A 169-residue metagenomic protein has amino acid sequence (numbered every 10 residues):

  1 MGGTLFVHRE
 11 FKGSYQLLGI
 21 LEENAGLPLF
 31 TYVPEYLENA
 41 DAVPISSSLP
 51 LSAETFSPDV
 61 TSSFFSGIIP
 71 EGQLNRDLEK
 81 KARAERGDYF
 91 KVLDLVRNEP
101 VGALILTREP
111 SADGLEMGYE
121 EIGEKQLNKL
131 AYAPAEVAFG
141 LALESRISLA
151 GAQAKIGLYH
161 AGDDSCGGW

Functional and structural regions predicted by a protein language model:
M1-W169: Phosphate/dinucleotide-binding and metal-coordinating scaffold of catalytic cores in nucleotide-dependent enzymes
